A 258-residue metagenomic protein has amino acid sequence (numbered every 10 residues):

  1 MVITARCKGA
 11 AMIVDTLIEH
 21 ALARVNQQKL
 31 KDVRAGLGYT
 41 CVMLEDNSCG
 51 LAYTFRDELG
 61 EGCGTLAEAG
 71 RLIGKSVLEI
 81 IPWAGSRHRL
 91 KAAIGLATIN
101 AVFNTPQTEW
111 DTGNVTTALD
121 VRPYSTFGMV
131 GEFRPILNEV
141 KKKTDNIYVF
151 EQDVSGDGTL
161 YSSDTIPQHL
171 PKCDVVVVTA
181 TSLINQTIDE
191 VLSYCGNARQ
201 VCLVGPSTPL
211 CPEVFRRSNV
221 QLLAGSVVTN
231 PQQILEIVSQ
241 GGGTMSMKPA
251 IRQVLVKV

Functional and structural regions predicted by a protein language model:
R6-R134, E139-K141, V238, Q253-V258: Electropositive, gly/pro-rich neighborhoods at or near active sites that engage anionic ligands
E109-N114, S155-T165, L183-Q186: Active-site glycine-rich loop that binds ribose-phosphate moieties when present
V121, L170-P171: A short, aliphatic-rich alpha-helical micro-motif
G128, V175-T179, C202: Structural motif
N138-H169: Histidine/lysine/aspartate-rich catalytic loop segments that bind and position anionic ligands
E139-V140, T187-Y194, V214: A short acidic, amphipathic alpha-helical/loop segment
T144-D145, G196-Q200, V220: A short helix->loop->beta-strand "cap" motif at the edges of active sites that frequently abuts
C202-V258: C-terminal functional extensions of proteins
